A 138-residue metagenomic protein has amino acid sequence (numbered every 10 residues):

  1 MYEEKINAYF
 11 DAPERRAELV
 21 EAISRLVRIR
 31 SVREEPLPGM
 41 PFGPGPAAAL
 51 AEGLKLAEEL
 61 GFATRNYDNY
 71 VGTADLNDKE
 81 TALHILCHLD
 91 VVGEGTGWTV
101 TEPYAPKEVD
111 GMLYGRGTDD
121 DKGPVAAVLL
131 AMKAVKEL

Functional and structural regions predicted by a protein language model:
Y2-T118, V135-L138: Acidic/His- and Gly-rich active-site-bordering loop/insert found across diverse amide/peptide-bond hydrolases
D121-L138: Acidic/histidine-rich catalytic neighborhood of metal-dependent amide-processing enzymes
